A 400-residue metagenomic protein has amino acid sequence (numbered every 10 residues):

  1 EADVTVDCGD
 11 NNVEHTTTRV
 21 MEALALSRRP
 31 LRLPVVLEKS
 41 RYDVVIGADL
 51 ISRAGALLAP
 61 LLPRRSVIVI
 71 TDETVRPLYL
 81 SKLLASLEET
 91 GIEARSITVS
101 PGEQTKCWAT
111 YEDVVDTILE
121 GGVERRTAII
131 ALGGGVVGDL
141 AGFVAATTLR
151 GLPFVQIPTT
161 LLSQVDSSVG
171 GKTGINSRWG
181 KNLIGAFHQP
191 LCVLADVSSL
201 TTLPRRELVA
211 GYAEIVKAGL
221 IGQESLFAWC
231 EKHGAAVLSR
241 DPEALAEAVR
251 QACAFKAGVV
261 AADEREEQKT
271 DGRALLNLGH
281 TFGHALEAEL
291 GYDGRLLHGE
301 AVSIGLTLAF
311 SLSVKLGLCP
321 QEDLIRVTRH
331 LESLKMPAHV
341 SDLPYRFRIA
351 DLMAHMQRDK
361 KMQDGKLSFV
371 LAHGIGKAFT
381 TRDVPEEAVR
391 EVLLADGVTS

Functional and structural regions predicted by a protein language model:
A2-P34: NTP-dependent small-molecule kinase module
V4-V6, I129, F154, V193-L194: Short, well-ordered beta-strand core segments
V13-M21, G55, Y111, V115 (+2 more regions): Short, amphipathic alpha-helical "lid/cap" segments that border enzyme active or binding sites
R28-A128: ATP/NTP phosphate-donor binding region
V136-F143, Q164-V165, H284-A285: Short glycine/serine/threonine-rich phosphate/pyrophosphate-binding segments that cradle anionic phosphate groups
F143-A236: A glycine/threonine-rich phosphate-anchoring loop and its flanking beta-alpha core in nucleotide/phosphate-binding
A213-V216, L318-S400: C-terminal charged capping/lid subdomain of soluble metabolic enzymes
K232-A350: Active-site segments that bind and position negatively charged phosphate/pyrophosphate groups
